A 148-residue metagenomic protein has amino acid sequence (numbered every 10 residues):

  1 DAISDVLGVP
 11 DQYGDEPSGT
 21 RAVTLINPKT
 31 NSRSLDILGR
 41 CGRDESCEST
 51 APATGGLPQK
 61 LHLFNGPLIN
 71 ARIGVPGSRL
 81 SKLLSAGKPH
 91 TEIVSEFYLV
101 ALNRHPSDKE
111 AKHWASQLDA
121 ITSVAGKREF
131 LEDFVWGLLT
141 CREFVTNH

Functional and structural regions predicted by a protein language model:
D1-S107, L138-H148: An acidic, gly/pro-interrupted, aromatic-rich
F97, H113-W114, F130: Amphipathic alpha-helical segments in structured regions that serve as interaction surfaces
K112-T122: Amphipathic alpha-helical segments that form the core helices of the histone-fold
I121-F130: Short, charged, surface-exposed loops that flank catalytic or proteolytic processing sites
F134: Globin-like tetrapyrrole-binding proteins
